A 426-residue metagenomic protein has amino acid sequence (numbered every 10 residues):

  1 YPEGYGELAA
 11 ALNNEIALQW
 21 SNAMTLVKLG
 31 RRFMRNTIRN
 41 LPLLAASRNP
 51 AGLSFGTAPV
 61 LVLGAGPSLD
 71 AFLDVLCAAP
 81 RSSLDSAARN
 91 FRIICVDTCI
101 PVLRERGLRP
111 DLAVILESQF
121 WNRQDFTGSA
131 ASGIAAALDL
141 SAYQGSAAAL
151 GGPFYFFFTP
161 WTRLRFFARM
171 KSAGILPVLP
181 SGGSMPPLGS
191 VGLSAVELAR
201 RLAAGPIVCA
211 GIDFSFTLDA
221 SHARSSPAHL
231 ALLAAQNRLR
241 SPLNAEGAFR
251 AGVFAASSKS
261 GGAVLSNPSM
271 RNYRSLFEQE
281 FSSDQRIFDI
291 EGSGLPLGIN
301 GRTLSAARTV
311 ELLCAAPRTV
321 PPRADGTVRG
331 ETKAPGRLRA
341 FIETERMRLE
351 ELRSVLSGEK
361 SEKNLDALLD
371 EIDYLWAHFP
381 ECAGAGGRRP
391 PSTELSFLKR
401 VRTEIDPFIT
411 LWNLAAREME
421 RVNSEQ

Functional and structural regions predicted by a protein language model:
Y1-G30, M34-R35, P101-G205, F281 (+1 more regions): Acidic/Gly/His-enriched mid-domain segments of enzyme catalytic cores or analogous surface patches that mediate
L53-L61: A short, charged/proline- and glycine-enriched loop that marks the coil->beta-strand transition at the N-terminal
G64-A65, D74-P80, R89, C95-G107: Segments forming glycine/polar-rich beta-alpha architectures that bind adenosine-containing cofactors
R81-S86, R421-Q426: Short, basic, low-complexity termini and linkers enriched in Ser/Thr/Gly/Pro that act as targeting/leader peptides
V114-F120, T127-G133, F156-F158, A223-A245 (+1 more regions): Acidic, Ser/Thr-rich peripheral helices and adjacent loops at domain boundaries
L188-G192, R238-G294: Polyanion-binding loop/helix "lid" in catalytic or ligand-binding cores
R271, Q279-E425: Long, compositionally biased charged/polar accessory segments in the mid-to-C-terminal portions of proteins
